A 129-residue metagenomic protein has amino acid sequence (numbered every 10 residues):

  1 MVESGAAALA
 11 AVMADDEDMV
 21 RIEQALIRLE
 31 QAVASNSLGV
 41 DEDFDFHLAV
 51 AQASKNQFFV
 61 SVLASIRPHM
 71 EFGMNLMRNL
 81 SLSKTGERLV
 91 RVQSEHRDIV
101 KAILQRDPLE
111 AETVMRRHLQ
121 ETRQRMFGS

Functional and structural regions predicted by a protein language model:
M1-M77, E95, E110-E121: Conserved amphipathic alpha-helical segments that form helical-bundle/coiled-coil interaction surfaces
Q31, L80-K84, I103: Short amphipathic alpha-helical segments at helix-loop
M74-L82, G86-L89: Extended hydrophobic/aromatic segments used for targeting, binding, or gating
T85-L104, P108-S129: C-terminal-biased regions
